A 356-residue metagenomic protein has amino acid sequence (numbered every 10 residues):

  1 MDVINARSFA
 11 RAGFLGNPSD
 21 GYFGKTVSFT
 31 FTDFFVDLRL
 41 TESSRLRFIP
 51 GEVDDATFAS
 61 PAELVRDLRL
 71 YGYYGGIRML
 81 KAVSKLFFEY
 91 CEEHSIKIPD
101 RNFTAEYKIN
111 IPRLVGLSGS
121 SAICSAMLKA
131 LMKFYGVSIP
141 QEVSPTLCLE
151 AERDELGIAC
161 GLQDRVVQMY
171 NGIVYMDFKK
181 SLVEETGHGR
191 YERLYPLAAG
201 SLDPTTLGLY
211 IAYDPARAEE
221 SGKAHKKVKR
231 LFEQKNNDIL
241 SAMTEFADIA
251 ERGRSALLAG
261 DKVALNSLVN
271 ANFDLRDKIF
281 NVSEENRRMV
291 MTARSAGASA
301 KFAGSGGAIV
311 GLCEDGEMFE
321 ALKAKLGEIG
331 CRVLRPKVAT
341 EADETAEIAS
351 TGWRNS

Functional and structural regions predicted by a protein language model:
D2-L15, S19-G21, S28-P99, K108 (+5 more regions): C-terminal nucleotide
G24-K25, R113-L117, D277-K278: A generic structural signal for short coil/turn motifs at secondary-structure boundaries
N102: Long, structured ligand/cofactor-binding scaffold of large enzymes
A105-L114: N-terminal pre-triad scaffold of radical SAM enzymes
V115-S121, N281, A300: Short helix-coil transition sites and intra-membrane helix breaks within transmembrane domains of multi-pass
G116-V137: DPxDG-like acidic metal-binding loop motif
